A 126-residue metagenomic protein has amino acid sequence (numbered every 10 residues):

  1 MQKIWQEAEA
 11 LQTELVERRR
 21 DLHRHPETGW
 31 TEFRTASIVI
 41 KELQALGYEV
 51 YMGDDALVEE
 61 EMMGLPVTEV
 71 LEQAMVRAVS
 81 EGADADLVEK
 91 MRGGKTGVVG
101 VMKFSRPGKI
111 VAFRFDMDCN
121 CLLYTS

Functional and structural regions predicted by a protein language model:
M1-H25, G47-E49: N-terminal hydrophobic or amphipathic helices/low-complexity stretches enriched in small/hydrophobic/Pro/Gly
E27, D116-D118: Active-site beta-loop-alpha junctions enriched in small/polar residues
W30-S105: A non-catalytic alpha/beta surface segment that caps or lines the substrate-entry region of metallo-dependent hydrolase
V101, R114-D116: Short beta-strand segments
G108-A112: Residues that mark the start of a beta-strand
Y124-T125: Conserved small/polar residues in nucleotide/adenosyl-binding loops
